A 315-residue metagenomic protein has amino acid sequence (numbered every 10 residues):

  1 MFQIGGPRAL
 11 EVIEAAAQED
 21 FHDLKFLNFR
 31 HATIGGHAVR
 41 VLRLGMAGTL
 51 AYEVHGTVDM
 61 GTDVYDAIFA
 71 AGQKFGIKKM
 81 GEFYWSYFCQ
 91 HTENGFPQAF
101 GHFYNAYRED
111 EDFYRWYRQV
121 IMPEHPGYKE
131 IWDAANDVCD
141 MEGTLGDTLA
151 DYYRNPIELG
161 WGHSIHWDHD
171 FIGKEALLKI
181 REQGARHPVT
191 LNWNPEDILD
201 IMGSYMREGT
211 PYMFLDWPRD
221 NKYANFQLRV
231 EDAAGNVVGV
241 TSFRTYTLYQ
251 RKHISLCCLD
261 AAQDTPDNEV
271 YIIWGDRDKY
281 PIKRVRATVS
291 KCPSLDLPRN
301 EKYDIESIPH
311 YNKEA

Functional and structural regions predicted by a protein language model:
M1-A315: Conserved, structured C-terminal
